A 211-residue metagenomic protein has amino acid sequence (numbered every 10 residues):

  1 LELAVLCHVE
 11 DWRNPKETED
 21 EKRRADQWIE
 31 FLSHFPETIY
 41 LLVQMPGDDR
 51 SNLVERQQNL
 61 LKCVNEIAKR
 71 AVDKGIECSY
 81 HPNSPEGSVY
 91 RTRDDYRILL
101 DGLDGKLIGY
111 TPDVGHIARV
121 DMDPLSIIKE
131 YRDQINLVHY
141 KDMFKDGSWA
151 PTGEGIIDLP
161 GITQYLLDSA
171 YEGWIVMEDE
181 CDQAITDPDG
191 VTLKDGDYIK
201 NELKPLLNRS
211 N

Functional and structural regions predicted by a protein language model:
A4-V9, Y40-Q44, S79-N83, T111-D113 (+2 more regions): A cross-family glycoside hydrolase active-site/sugar-binding cleft signature
V5-C7, L32, T192: Generic low-polarity alpha-helical segments
E10-R13, P46-R50, K141-S148: Conserved radical SAM core fold
R13-Y110, R119: Active-site acidic/histidine proton-transfer and metal-coordination neighborhood in alpha/beta enzyme cores
D26-I29, P36, R93-P112, A118-N211: Histidine-acidic metal/acid-base catalytic patches
